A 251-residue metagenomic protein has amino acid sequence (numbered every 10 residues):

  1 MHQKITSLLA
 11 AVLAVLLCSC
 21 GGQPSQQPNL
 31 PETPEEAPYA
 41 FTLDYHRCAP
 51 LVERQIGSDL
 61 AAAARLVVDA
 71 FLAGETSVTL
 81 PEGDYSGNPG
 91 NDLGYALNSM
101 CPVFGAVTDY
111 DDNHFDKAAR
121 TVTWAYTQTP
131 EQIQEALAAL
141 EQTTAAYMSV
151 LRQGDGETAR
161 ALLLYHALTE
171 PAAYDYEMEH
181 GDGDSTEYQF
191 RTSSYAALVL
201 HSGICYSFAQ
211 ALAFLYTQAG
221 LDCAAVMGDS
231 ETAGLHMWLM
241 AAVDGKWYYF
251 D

Functional and structural regions predicted by a protein language model:
H2-Q23: Sec-dependent N-terminal signal peptides of Gram-positive bacterial secreted proteins and lipoproteins
C20-T143: Linear, non-domain "peripheral" regions
L66-V67, L200-G203, M227: Alpha-helix capping and helix-loop boundary segments enriched in small/acidic/polar residues
T129, E170-D175, I204-C205, D229-A233 (+1 more regions): Solvent-exposed loop/turn segments at secondary-structure junctions within structured extracellular/periplasmic domains
I133-A197: Secondary-structure boundary elements
G183-S185, G203, F214: Extracytoplasmic/periplasmic C-terminal soluble domains
S194-F208: A short, highly charged nucleic-acid-interacting micro-segment common to nuclease and nuclease-linked defense proteins
S207-D251: Hydrophobic/aromatic-rich core segments of domains that either
